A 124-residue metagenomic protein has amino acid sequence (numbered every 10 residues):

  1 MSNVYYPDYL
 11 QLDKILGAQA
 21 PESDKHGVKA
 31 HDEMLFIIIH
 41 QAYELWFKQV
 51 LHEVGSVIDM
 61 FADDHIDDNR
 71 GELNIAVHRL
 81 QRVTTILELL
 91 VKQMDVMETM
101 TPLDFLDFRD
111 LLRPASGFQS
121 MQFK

Functional and structural regions predicted by a protein language model:
M1-K124: Surface-exposed peri-terminal alpha-helical interaction modules
